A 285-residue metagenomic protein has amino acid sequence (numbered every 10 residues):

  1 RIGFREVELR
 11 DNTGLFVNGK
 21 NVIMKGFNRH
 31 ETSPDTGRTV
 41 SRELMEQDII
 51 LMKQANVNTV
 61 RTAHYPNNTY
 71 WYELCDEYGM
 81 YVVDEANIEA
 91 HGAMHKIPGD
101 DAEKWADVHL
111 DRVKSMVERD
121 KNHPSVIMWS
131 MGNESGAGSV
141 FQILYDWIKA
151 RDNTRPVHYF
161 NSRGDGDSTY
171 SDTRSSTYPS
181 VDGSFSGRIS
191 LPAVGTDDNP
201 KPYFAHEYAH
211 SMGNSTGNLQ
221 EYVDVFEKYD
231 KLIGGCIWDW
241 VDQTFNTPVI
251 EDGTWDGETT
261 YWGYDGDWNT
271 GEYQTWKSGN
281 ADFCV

Functional and structural regions predicted by a protein language model:
R1-Q54, E73: N-terminal carbohydrate-binding accessory modules
I49-M52, T59-C284: Substrate-binding/catalytic cleft of secreted carbohydrate-active enzymes, primarily glycoside hydrolases
